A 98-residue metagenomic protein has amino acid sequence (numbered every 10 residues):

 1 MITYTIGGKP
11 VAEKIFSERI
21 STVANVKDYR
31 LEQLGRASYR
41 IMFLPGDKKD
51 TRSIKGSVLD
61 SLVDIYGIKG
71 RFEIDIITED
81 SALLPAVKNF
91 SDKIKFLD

Functional and structural regions predicted by a protein language model:
M1-D98: Active-site glycine/GP-rich loop and adjacent strand/helix microenvironment that borders small-molecule binding pockets
